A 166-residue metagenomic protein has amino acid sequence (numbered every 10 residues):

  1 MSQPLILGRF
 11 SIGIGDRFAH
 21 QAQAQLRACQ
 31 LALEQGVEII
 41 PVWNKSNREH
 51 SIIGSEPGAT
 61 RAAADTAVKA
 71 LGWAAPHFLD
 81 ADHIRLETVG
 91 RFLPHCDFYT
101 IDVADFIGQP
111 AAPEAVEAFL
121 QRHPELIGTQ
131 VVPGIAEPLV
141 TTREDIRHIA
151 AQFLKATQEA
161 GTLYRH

Functional and structural regions predicted by a protein language model:
M1-H166: Alpha/beta catalytic barrel-like cores
